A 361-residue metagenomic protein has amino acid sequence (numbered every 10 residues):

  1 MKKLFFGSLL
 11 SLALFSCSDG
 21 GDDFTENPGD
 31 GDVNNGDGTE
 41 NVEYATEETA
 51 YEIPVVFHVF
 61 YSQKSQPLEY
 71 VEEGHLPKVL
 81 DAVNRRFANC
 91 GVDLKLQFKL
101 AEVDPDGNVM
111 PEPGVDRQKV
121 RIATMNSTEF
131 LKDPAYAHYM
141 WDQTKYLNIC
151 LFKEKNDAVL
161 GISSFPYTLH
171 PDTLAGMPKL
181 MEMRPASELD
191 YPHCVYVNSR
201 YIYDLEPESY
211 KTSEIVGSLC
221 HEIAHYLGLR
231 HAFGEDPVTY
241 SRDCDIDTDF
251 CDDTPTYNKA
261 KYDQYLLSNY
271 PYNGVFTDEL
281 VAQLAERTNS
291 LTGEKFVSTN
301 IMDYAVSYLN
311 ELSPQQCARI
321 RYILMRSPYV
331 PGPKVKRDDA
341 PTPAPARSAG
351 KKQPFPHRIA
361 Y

Functional and structural regions predicted by a protein language model:
M1-L4: Positively charged n-region of N-terminal signal peptides that target proteins for export
A13-S16: C-terminal motif of bacterial Sec signal peptides marking the signal peptidase cleavage site
S18-L147, F152-K155, R321, M325-Y361: Propeptide-to-catalytic entry region of secreted or membrane-anchored zinc metalloproteases
T46-Y51, G91, Y139-T144, S187-Y191 (+1 more regions): Extracellular/periplasmic catalytic domains that process cell-envelope and extracellular macromolecules
Y70-K78, S209-E214, S218, F296 (+1 more regions): Soluble non-cytosolic domains of exported or imported proteins
P77-L80, N84, C194, C220 (+3 more regions): Extracytoplasmic/secreted envelope proteins and their assembly/folding machinery, especially bacterial periplasmic
C90-L219, Y226-P271: Metzincin-family zinc-dependent endopeptidase catalytic domain
V238-Y361: Replace "(M1/M4/M9/M12/WLM)" with "(e.g., M1/M4/M8/M9/M12/M26/WLM)" and add "not limited to" to clarify scope
